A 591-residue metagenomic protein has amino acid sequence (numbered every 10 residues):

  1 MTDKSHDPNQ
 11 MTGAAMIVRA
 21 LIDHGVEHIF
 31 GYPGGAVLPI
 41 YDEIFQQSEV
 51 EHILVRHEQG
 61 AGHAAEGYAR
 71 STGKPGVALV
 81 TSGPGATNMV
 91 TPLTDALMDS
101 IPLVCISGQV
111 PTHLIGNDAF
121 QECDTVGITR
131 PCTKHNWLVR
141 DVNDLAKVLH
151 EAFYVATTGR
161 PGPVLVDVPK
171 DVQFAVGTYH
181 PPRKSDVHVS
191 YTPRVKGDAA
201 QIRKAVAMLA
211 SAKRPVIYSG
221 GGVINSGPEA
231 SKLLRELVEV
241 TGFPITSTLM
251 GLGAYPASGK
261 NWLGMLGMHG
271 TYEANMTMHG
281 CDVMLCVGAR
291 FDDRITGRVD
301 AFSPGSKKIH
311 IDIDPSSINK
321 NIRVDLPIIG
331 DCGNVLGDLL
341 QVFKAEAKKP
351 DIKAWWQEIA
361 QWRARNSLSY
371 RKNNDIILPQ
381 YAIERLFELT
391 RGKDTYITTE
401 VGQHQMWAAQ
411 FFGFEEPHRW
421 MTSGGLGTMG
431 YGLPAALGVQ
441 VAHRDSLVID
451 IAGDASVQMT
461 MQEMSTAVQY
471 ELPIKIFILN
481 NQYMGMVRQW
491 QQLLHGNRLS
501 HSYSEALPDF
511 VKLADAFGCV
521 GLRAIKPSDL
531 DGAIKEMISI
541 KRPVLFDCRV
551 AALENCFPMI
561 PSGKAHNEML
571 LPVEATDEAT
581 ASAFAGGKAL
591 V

Functional and structural regions predicted by a protein language model:
T2-K349, R385, L389, T466 (+4 more regions): N-terminal alpha/beta PP-like core and its mobile active-site loop of ThDP/TPP-dependent enzymes
T2-P8, N143, A207, A212 (+4 more regions): Phosphate/pyrophosphate-binding active-site segments
I17-V18, I22, V26, G35 (+3 more regions): Active-site diphosphate/adenylate-binding microenvironment
G73, P161-P163, D394, S446 (+1 more regions): Short secondary-structure junction motifs
I106, L114-Q121, S231, N275 (+4 more regions): Thiamine diphosphate
L165, H310, T398, V448-A452: Generic enzyme active-site microenvironment
K170-Q173, Q403-H404, A552-L553: Short, internal active-site loops enriched in acidic
G220-S226, K372, G453-A455: Conserved short loop/turn motifs at secondary-structure junctions
